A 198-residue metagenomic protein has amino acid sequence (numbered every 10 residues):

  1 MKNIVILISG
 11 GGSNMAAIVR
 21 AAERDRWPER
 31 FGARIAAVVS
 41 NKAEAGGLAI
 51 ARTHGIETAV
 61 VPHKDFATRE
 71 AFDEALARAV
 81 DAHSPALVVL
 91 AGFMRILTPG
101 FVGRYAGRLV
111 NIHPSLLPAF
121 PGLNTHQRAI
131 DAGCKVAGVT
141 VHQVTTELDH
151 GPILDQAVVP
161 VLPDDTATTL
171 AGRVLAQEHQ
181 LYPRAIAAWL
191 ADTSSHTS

Functional and structural regions predicted by a protein language model:
M1-G46: N-terminal Rossmann-like dinucleotide-binding module
R30-A75: Short, surface-exposed acidic-centric catalytic microdomains
A33, A91-T193: Donor/substrate-binding cores of folate-linked one-carbon enzymes
A36, A86, G107: Conserved acidic residues
S40-K42, K64-D65, R69, H83-P99: N-terminal glycine-rich "phosphate-gripper" loop used for MgATP/nucleotide binding and carboxylate activation
E57, A86, K135: Residue-level detector of anion-binding/catalytic polar loops
E74-H83: Short, well-structured alpha-helical segments in soluble
